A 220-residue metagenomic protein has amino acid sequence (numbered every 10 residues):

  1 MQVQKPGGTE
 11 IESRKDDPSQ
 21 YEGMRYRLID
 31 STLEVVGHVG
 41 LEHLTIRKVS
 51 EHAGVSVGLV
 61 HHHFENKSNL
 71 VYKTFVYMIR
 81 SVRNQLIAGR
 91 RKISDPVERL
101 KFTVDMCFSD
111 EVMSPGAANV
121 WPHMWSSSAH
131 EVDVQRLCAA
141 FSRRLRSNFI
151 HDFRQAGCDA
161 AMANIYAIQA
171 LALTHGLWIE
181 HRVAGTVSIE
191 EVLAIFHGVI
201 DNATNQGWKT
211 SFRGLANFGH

Functional and structural regions predicted by a protein language model:
M1-G23, W208-H220: N-terminal intrinsically disordered/low-complexity leader segments
M24-R27, S31-K73: Helix-turn-helix
R27, S31-V39, Q85-K92, V120 (+2 more regions): Solvent-exposed, amphipathic alpha-helical segments
E65-N69, K73, R91-D95, F108 (+6 more regions): Residues in soluble alpha-helical coiled-coils and helical-bundle/repeat scaffolds
K73, I87-A117, Y166-A170, L193 (+1 more regions): Hydrophobic alpha-helical connector segments
V76-V82: Short, basic, alpha-helical segments at the C-terminal edge of helix-turn-helix-like DNA-binding modules
R83, A88, M113-P122, A129-G157 (+1 more regions): Amphipathic alpha-helical packing segments from all-alpha helical-bundle domains
Q135-A139, Q155-H220: Hydrophobic/aromatic-rich alpha-helical bundle segments in the mid-to-C-terminal region
